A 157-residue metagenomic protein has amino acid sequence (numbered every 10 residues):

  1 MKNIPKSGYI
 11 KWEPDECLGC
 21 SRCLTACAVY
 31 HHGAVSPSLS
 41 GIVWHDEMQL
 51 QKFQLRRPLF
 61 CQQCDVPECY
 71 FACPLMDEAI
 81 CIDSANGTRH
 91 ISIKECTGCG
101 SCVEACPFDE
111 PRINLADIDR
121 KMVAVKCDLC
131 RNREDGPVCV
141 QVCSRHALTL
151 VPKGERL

Functional and structural regions predicted by a protein language model:
M1-E13, T149-L157: Iron-sulfur (Fe-S) cluster-binding modules
K2, E13, V29, L39-C61 (+2 more regions): Sequence context of c-type cytochrome heme-c attachment sites
N3-P5, L55, I82-A85: Short glycine-enriched loop/turn motifs at secondary-structure junctions
W12-R22, F53-R56, C64-E68, I91-S101 (+2 more regions): Flanking scaffold residues of small Cys/His-coordinated metal-binding clusters
C17, C27, C61, C73 (+3 more regions): Short cysteine-rich clusters marking metal-coordination/redox-active sites
R22-I42, P67-A85, S101-I118, G136-R156: Iron-sulfur cluster-binding cysteine motifs and their immediate structural context in ferredoxin-like electron-transfer
L50-K52, A85-H90, L115-A124, R131-D135: Short linker/helix segments within small regulatory modules
L59, C64, P107-E110, D119-R131: Short, solvent-exposed interaction modules
